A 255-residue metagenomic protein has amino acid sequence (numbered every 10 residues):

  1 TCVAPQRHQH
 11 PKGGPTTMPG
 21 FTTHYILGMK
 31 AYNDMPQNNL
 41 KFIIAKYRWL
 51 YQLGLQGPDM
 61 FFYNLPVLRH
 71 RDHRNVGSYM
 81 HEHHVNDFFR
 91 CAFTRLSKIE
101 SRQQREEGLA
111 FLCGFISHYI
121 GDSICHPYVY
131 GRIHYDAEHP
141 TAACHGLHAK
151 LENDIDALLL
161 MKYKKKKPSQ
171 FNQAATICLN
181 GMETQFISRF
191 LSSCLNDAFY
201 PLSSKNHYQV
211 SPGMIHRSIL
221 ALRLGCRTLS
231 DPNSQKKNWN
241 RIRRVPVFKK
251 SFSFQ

Functional and structural regions predicted by a protein language model:
V3-G114, Y119-Q255: N-terminal leader/auxiliary helical segments
